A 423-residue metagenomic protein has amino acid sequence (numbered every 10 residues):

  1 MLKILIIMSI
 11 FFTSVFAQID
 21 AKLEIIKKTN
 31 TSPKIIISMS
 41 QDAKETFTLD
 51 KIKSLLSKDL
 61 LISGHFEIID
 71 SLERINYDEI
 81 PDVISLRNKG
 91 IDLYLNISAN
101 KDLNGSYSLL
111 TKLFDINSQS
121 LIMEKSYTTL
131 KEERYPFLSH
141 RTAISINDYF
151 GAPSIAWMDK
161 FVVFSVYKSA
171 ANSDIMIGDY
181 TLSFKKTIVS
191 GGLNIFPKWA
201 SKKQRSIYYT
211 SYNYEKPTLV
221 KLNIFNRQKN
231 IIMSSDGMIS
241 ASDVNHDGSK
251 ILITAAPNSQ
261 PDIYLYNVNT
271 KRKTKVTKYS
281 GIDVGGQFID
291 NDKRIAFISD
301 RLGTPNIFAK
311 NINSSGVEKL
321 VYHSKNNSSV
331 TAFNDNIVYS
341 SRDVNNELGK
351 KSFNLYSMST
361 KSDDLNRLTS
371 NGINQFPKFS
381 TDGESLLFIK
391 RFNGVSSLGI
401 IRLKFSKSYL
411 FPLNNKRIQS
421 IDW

Functional and structural regions predicted by a protein language model:
Q18-P33, S118-T187: C-terminal/domain-edge helix-coil "capping" segments
I19, E24-I84: Short beta-strand->alpha-helix linker/helix-N-cap micro-motif that forms a surface specificity/interaction loop
P81-T142: Amphipathic beta-strand/beta-sheet edge segments enriched in Tyr/Trp
P153, W157-M158, S201-K203, H246-D247 (+3 more regions): Residue-level detector of Asp-centered blade-edge/turn motifs that repeat once per structural unit in beta-propeller
V162, S206-I207, I251-L252, I295-A296 (+2 more regions): Hydrophobic beta-strand positions that form the internal "hydrophobic ladder" of WD40/Gbeta-like beta-propeller blades
Y167-D174, T210-T218, S234-G237, T254-I263 (+6 more regions): A flexible loop/linker signature enriched in serine peptidases of the S9 family
D179-I195, N223-M238, Y266-I282, K310-N326 (+2 more regions): Multi-bladed beta-propeller domains
K198-A200, D243, Q287, T331 (+2 more regions): Conserved beta-strand position repeated across blades of beta-propeller domains
